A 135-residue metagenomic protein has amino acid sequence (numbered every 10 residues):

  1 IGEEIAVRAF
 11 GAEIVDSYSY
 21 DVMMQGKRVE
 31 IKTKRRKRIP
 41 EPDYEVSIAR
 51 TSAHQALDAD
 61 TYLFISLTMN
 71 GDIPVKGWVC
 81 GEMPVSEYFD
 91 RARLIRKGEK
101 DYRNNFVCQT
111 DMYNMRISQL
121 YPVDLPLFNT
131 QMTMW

Functional and structural regions predicted by a protein language model:
I1-K27, K32-W135: Nucleic-acid endonuclease domains
